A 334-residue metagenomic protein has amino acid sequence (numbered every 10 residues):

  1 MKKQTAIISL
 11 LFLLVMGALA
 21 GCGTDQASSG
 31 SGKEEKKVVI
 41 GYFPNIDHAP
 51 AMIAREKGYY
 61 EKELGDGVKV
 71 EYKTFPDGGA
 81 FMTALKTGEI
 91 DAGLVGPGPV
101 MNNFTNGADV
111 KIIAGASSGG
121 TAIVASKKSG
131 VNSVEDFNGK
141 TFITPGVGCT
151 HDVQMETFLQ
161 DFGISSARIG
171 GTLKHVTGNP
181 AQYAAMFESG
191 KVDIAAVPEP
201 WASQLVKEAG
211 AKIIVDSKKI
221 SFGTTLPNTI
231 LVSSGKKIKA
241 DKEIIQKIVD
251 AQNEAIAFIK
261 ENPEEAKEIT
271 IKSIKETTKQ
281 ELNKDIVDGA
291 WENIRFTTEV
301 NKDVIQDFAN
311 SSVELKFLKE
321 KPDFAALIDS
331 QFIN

Functional and structural regions predicted by a protein language model:
M1-K37, N334: Short, low-complexity disordered leader/linker segments with a strong preference for bacterial N-terminal type II
G32-T177, D193-E199, I214: Short, glycine-/small- and polar/acidic-enriched structural segments that line small-molecule recognition paths
N45, F75, G79, P145-T150 (+5 more regions): Soluble non-cytosolic domains of exported or imported proteins
I46, A116-A125, A211-I238, V249 (+2 more regions): Periplasmic-binding protein-like
M52-I53, G58, G79, T83 (+14 more regions): Solvent-exposed, polar/charged alpha-helical surfaces in well-ordered, non-transmembrane soluble domains, broadly
E61-V68, I169, K219-T224, W291-K302: Short, solvent-exposed loop/beta-turn-alpha elements that line the ligand-binding surface or hinge of extracytoplasmic
P97-P99, I169-T172, V176, A181-K272: Pocket-lining segment of extracytoplasmic ligand-binding domains
K239-K319: Secondary-structure end/capping motifs
